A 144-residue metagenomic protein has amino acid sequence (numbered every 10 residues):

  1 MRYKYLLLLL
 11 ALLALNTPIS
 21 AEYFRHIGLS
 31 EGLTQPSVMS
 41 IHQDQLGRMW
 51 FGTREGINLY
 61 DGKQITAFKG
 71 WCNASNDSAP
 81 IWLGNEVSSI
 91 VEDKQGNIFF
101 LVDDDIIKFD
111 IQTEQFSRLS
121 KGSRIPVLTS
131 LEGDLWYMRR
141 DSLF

Functional and structural regions predicted by a protein language model:
M1-F144: Carboxylate-rich, polar loop motifs that coordinate divalent cations or form catalytic acidic clusters
